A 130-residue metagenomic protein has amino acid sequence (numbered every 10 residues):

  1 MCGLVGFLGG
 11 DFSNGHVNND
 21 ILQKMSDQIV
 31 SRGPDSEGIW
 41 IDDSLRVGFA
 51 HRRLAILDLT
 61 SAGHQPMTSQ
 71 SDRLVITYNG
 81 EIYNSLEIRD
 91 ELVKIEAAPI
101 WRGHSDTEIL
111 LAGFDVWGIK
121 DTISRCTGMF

Functional and structural regions predicted by a protein language model:
M1-F130: N-terminus-centric sequence/structural signature that marks the extreme N-terminus and adjacent "lid/interface" module
